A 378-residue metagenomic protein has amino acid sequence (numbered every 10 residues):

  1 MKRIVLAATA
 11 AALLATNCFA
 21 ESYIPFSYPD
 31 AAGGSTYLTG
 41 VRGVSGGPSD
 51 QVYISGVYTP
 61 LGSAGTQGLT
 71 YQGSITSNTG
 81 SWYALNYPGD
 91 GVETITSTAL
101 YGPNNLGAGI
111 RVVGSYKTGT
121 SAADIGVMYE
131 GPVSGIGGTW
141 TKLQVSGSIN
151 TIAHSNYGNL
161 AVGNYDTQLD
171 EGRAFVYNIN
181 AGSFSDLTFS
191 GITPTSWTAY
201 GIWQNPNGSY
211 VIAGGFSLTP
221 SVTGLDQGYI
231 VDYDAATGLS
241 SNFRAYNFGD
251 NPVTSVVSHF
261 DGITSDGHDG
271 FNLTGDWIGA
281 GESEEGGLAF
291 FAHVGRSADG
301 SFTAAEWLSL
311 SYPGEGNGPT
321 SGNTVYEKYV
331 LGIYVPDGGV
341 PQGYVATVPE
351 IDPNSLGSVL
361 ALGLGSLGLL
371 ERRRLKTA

Functional and structural regions predicted by a protein language model:
M1-E21, L364, T377-A378: Sec-dependent, cleavable N-terminal signal peptides
L6-A7, L14, G68, S77 (+2 more regions): A detector of low-complexity, intrinsically disordered, Ser/Thr/Gly/Pro/Ala-rich segments
A8, F184, L356-L360, T377: A ubiquitous, low-specificity "background" feature that marks scattered single residues across proteins without
A8-T16, L69, V127, F175 (+1 more regions): Intrinsic disorder/low-complexity segments
A20-P349: Residue-level hotspots at or immediately adjacent to binding/recognition sites across diverse folds
E350-E371: A short, hydrophobic C-terminal helix/tail in secreted or cell-surface proteins
E371-T377: Membrane-interface capping segments at transmembrane-helix boundaries
